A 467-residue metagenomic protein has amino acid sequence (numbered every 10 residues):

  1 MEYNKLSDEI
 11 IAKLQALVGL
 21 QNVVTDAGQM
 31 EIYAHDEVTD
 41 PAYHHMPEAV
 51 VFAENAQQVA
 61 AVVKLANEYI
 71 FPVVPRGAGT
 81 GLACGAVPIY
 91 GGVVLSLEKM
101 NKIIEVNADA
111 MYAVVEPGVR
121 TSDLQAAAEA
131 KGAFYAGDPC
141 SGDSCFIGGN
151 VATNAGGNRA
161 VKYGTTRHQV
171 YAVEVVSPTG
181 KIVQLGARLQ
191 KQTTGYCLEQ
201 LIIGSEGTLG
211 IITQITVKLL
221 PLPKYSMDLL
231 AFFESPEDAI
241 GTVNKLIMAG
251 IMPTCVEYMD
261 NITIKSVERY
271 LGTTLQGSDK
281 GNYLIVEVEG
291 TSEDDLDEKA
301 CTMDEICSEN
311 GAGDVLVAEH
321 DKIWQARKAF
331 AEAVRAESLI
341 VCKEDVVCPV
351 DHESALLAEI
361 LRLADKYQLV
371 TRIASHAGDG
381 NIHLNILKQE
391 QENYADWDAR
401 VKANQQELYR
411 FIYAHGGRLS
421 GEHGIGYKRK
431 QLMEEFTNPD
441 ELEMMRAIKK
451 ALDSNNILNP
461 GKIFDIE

Functional and structural regions predicted by a protein language model:
M1-K64, G81-M111, C140, T263-T273 (+5 more regions): N-terminal flexible segment immediately upstream of the FAD-binding catalytic core in FAD-dependent oxidoreductases
L20, Y413-I425, K450, S454-L458: Alpha-helix capping/hinge segments and adjacent helical runs
D26-H35, P221, F232-F233, I240-E407 (+2 more regions): C-terminal substrate-recognition/cap domain of FAD-linked oxidoreductases
K102-E257, L458: FAD-binding subdomain of flavoenzyme oxidoreductases
K181, K430-E467: Activity-critical C-terminal alpha-helical subdomain
